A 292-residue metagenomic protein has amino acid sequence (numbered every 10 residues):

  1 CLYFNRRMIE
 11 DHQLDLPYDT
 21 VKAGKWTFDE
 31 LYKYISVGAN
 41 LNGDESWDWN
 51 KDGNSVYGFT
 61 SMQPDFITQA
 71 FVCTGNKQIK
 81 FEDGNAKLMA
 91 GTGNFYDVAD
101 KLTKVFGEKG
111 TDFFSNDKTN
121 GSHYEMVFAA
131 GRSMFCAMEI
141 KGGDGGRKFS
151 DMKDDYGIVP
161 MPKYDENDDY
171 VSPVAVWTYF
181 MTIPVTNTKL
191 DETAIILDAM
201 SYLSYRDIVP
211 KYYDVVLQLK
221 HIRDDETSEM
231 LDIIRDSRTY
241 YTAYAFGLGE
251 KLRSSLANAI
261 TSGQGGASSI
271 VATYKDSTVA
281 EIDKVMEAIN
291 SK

Functional and structural regions predicted by a protein language model:
C1-E10, D168-V174, T242: A structural signal for short loop-to-beta-strand junctions that line the ligand-binding cleft of periplasmic/secreted
C1-L2, E10, W26-K87: Extracytoplasmic/periplasmic solute-binding protein
R7-V21: Aromatic-glycine-rich donor-binding/catalytic loop that engages nucleotide-sugar donors across glycosyltransferases
E30-V37, G121-C136: Short helices/loops that flank or line small-molecule/ion binding pockets
Y32-I35, F71-K118: Glycine-centered hinge/linker elements that transmit conformational signals in sensory and ligand-binding systems
M134-E139, G157: Paired acidic/hydrophobic, glycine-rich loop segments that form the ligand-binding mouth/hinge of periplasmic-binding
K148-V215: Extracytoplasmic/periplasmic substrate-recognition and gating elements
V185-A194, S204-K292: Conserved C-terminal helix/tail region of periplasmic/extracytoplasmic solute-binding proteins
